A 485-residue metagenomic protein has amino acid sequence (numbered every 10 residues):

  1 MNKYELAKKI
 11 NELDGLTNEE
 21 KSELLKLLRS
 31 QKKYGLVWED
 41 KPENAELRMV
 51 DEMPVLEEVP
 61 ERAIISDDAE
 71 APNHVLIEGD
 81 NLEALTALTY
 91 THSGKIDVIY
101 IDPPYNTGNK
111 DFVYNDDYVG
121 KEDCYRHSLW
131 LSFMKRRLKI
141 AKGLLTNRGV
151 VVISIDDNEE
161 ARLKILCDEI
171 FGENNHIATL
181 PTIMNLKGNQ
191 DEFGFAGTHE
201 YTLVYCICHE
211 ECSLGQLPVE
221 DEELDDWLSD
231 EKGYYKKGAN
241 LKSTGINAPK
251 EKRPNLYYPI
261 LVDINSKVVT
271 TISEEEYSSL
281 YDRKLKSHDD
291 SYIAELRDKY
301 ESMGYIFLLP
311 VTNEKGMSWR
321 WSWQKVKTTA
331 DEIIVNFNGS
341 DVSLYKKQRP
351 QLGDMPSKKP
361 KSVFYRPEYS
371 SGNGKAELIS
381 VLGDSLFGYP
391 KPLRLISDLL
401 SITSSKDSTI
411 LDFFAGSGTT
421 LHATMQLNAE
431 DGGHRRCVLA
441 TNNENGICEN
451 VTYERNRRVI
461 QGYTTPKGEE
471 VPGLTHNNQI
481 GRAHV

Functional and structural regions predicted by a protein language model:
M1-Y100, N106-W130, R136, D331: DnaQ-like (DEDDh/DEDDy) 3′-5′ exonuclease domain used for proofreading and 3′-end trimming on nucleic acids
A45, D123-H127, L131, E160 (+2 more regions): Conserved S-adenosyl-L-methionine
L76, D97, P103-F112, G353-K391 (+1 more regions): Active-site-adjacent "gating/activation" loops or surface patches in catalytic cores
N81-A84, L88-T91, R137-L138, L144-L145 (+5 more regions): Phosphate/ATP-binding catalytic cores across multiple sugar-kinase/actin-like superfamilies, primarily ASKHA
G94-V113, C167, I410-M425: Conserved proline-anchored active-site loop of SAM-dependent methyltransferases that bridges a beta-strand
H127-P181, Y453-I460, T464-G468: Conserved Class I SAM-dependent methyltransferase catalytic core
G188-K252, L256-Y258, I264-D282: Flexible, glycine-/basic-rich loop-and-beta segments that form/coincide with the SAM-dependent methyltransferase
A483-V485: Conserved small/polar residues in nucleotide/adenosyl-binding loops
